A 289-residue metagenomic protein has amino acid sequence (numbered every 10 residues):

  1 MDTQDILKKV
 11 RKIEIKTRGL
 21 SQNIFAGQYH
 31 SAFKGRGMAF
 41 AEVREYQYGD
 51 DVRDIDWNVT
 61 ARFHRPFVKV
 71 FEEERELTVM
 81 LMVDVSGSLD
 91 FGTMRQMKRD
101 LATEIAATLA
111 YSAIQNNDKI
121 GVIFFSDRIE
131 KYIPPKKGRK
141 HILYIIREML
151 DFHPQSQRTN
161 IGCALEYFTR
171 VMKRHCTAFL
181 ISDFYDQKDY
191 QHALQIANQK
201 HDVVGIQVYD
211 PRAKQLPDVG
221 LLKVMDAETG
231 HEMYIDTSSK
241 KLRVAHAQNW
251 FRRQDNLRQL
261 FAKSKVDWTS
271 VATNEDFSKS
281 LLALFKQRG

Functional and structural regions predicted by a protein language model:
M1-F33, E42, D51, R170-R174 (+2 more regions): Von Willebrand factor type A / integrin I
M1-P135, T177-L180, Q187-K188, K214: An amphipathic, basic-hydrophobic helix/alpha-beta surface used to engage anionic, phosphate-rich ligands or surfaces
N58, P154-R158, I181-S182: Short, flexible loop segments at the rims of nucleotide/cofactor-binding pockets, characterized by
L89, T93, M149-H153, K265-W268: Short amphipathic alpha-helical interaction patches enriched in hydrophobic/aromatic residues with interspersed Lys/Arg
M97, F152-T159, A245-Q248: Short, surface-exposed alpha-helical recognition segments that flank or form part of ligand/macromolecule-binding
T103, A107, R158-L165, Q254: Short, well-ordered alpha-helical scaffold segments within catalytic/effector domains
Y132-R147, Q259, Q287: Short, electropositive alpha-helical surface patch
H141-C176, K188-Y190, V208-D210: Von Willebrand factor
